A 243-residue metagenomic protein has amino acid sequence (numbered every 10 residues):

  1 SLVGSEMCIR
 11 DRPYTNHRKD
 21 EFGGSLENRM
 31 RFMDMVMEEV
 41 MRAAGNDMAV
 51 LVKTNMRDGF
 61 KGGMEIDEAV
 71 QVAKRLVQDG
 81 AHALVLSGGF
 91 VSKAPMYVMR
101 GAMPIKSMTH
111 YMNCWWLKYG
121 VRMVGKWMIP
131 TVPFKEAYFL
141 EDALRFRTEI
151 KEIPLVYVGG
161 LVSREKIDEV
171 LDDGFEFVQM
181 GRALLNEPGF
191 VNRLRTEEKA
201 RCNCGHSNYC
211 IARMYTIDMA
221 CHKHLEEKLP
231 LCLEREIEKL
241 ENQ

Functional and structural regions predicted by a protein language model:
L2-I9: Short, small-residue-biased leader/transition segments that mark boundaries at the very start of proteins
R10-M33, K61-D67, V72, V98-E136: Glycine-rich tight-turn/loop motif centered on a GG-T
M33-M41, A69-K74, L140-R147, I167 (+1 more regions): Generic structural signal for well-ordered alpha-helices, preferentially at hydrophobic/aromatic core positions
V40, V52, L76, L84 (+3 more regions): Conserved, mostly hydrophobic/aromatic
A44-V50, G80-H82, K151-L155, F175-E176: Short, well-ordered coil/turn segments that N-cap beta-strands
K53-M56, L86-G88, G159, R182: A cross-domain feature marking catalytic cores of carbohydrate-active enzymes and several ubiquitous metabolic/repair
N55-D67, V156-Y157: Active-site mouth loops of central-metabolism enzymes
A94-Q243: Extended, intrinsically disordered, low-complexity segments
